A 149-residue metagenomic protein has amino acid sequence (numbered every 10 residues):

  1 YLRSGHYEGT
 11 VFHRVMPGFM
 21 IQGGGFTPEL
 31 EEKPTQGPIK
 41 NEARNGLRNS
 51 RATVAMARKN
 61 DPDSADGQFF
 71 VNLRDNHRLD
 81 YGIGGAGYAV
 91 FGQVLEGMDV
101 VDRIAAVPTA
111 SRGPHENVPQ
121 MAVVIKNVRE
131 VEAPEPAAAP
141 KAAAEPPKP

Functional and structural regions predicted by a protein language model:
Y1-P149: Cyclophilin-like peptidyl-prolyl cis-trans isomerases
